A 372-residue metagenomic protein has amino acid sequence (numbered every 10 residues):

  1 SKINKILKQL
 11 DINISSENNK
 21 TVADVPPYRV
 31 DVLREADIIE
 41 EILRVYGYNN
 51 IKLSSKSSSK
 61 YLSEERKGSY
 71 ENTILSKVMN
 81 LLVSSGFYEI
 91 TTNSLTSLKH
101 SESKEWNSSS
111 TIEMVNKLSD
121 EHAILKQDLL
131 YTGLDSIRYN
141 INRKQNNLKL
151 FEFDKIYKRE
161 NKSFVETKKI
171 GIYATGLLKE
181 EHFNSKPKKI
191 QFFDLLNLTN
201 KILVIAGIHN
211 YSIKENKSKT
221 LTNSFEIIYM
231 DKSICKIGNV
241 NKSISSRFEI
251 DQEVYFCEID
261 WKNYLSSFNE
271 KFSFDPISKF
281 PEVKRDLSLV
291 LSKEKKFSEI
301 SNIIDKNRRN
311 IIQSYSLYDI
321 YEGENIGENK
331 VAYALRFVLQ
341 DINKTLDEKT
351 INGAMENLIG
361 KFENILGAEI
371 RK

Functional and structural regions predicted by a protein language model:
S1-N146, R285, V338-I342, T350-K372: Extended, well-folded interaction surfaces typified by the phenylalanyl-tRNA synthetase beta subunit core
K2-Q9, D37-E41, I90, L95-K99 (+4 more regions): Conserved alpha/beta core surface patches that mediate binding of polyanionic ligands
I3-S16, D31, E35, S163 (+1 more regions): A carboxyl-terminal module marker
T21, Y70-E71, S110, K149 (+4 more regions): Short beta-strand micro-motifs in enzyme catalytic cores
V25-P27, N116, K155, A174-G176 (+2 more regions): Short, structured patches in soluble enzyme cores that scaffold and shape functional sites
P27, L118, Y157, N241 (+1 more regions): Short, well-ordered turn and helix-capping elements at secondary-structure junctions
Y46-K60, S110-V115, I156-K186, K279-D286 (+1 more regions): Residues forming anionic-ligand binding surfaces in small-molecule and nucleic-acid pockets of primarily soluble enzymes
N80, E121-H122, N140-K144, E160-F164 (+3 more regions): A general structural signal for short secondary-structure junctions and capping/turn motifs
